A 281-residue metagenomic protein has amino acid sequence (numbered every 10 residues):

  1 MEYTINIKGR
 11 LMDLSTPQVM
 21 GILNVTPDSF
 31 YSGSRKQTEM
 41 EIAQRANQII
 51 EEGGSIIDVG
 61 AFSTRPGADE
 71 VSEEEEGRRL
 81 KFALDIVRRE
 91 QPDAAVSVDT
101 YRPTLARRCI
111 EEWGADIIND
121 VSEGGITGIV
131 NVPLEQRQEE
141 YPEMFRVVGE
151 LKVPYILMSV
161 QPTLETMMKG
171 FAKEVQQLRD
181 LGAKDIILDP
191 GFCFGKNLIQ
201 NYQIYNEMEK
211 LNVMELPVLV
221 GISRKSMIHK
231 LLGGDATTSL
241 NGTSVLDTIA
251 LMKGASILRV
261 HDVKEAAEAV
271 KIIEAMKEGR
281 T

Functional and structural regions predicted by a protein language model:
M1-T26, K277-T281: N-terminal amphipathic alpha-helix/helix-capping segment at the start of soluble metabolic enzymes
I7-K8, Y31-Q48, T64-R89, S97 (+2 more regions): Active-site-adjacent loop and "lid" segments of alpha/beta metabolic enzymes
P17-M20, G54, D185, P217: Structural motif
L23, G53, I118: Conserved hydrophobic/aromatic pocket- or pore-lining residues that grip, position, or stack substrates in active sites
Q44-G60: Catalytic domains of carbohydrate-active enzymes, especially glycoside hydrolases
G191: Conserved Motif II region of HX4D acyltransferases
